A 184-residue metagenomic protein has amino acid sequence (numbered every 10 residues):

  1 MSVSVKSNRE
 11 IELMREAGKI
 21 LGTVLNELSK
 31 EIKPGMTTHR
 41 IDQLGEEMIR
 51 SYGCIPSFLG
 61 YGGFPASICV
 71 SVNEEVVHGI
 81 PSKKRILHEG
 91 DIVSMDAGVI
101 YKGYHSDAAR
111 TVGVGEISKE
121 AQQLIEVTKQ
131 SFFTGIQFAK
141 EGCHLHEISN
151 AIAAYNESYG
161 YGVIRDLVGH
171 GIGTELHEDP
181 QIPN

Functional and structural regions predicted by a protein language model:
M1-N184: Active-site neighborhoods and metal-handling regions in enzymes and metal-associated proteins
